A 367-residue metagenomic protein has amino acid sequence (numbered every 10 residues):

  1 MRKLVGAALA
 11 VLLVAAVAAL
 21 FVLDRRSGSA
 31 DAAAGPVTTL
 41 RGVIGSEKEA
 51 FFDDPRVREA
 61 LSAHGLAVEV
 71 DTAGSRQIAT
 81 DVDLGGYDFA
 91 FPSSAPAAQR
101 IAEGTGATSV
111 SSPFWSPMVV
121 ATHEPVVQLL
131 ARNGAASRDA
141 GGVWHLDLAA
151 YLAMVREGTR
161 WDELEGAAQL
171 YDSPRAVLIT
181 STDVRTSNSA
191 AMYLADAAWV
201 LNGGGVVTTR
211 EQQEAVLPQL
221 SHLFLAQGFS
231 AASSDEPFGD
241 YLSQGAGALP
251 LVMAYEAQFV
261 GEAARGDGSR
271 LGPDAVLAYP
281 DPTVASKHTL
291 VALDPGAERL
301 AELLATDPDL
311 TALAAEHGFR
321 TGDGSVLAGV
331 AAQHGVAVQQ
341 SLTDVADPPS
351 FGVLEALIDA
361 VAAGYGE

Functional and structural regions predicted by a protein language model:
M1-R25, P36, L293-E367: Extracellular/periplasmic juxtamembrane helices and adjacent flexible linkers that interface with membrane partners
D31-R175, A337, F351-V361, Y365-E367: N-terminal segment of the mature folded domain
E47-D53, R185-L201: Bilobed "Venus flytrap"/periplasmic-binding protein-like clamshell domains and structurally analogous long
S111-T122, L217-Q227, A232, D267-E298: Periplasmic-binding protein-like
V126-A131, T186, N202-T208, P295-R299: Short helix-loop capping/hinge motifs at secondary-structure junctions, enriched in acidic/polar residues
S137-T159, L178-R185, T289-T321, V326: Bilobed periplasmic-binding protein/Venus flytrap-like ligand-binding cleft at the lobe interface of extracytoplasmic
Y151-T186, L217-E236: Alpha-helix-centered segments that form part of catalytic cores
M192-V276: Ligand-binding pocket segment of bilobal, Venus flytrap-like solute-binding proteins
